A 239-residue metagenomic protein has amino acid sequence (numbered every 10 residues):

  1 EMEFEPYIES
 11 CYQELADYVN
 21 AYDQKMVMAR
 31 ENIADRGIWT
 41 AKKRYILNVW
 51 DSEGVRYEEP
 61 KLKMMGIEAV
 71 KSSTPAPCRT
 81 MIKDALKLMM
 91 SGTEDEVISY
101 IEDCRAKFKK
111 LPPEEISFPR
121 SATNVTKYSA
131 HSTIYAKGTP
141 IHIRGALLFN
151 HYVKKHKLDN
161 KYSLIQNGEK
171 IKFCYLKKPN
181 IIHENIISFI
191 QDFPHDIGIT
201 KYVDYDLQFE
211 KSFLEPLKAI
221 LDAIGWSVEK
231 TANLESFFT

Functional and structural regions predicted by a protein language model:
E1-T239: DNA-dependent DNA polymerase catalytic subunits
